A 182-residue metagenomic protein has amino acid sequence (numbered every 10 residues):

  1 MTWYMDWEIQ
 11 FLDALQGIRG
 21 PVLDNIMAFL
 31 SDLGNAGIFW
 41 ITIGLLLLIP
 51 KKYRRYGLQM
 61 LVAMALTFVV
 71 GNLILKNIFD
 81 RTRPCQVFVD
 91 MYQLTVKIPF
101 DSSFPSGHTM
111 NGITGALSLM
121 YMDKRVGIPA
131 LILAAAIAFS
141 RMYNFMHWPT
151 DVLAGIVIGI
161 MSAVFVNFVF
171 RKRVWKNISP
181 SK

Functional and structural regions predicted by a protein language model:
M1-I38, N72-D101, P180-K182: N-terminal transmembrane-helix/juxtamembrane module of multi-pass inner/ER membrane proteins
I18, I49, Y53, L73 (+5 more regions): Membrane-interface elements of multi-pass transporters and channels
V22-L23, K52-G57, M122-P129: Membrane-helix interface segments
F29, I38, Q59, R125-I132: Alpha-helical transmembrane segments of integral membrane proteins
I43-G71: Interfacial segments of alpha-helical transmembrane regions
L46, L66, V70, I74-L75 (+2 more regions): Alpha-helical membrane-inserting segments
V62-K76, I128-R141: Small-polar-interrupted transmembrane alpha-helices in polytopic inner-membrane proteins
D90-K182: Membrane-embedded catalytic cores of phosphoryl/pyrophosphoryl-handling enzymes
